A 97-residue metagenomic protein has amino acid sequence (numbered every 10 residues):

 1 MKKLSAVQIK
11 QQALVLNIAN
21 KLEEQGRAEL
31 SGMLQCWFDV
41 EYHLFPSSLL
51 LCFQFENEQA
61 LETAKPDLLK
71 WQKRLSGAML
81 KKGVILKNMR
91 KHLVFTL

Functional and structural regions predicted by a protein language model:
M1-K21: N-terminal presequence-like segments and adjacent domain-start helices
K2, A6, E29, F45: Extracytoplasmic glycan-interaction modules
L14-K21, K70, R74-A78: Long, highly charged amphipathic alpha-helices
L16-N17, A28, E58, L68: N-terminal targeting leaders
E23-Q35, K82-N88: Short secondary-structure junctions
L30-F55, F95: Short edge beta-strands and adjacent turn/loop segments
L50-L69: A short interface-forming secondary-structure element
S76-L97: A short amphipathic beta-strand at an alpha->beta junction
